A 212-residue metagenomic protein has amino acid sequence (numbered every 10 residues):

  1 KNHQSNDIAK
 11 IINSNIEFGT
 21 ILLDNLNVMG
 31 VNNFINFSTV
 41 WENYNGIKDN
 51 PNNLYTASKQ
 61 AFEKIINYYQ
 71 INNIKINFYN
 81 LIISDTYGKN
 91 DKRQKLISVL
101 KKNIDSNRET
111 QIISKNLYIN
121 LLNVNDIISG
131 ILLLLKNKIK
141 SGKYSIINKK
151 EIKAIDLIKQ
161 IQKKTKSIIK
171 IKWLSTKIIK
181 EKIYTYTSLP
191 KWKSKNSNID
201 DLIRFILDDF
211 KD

Functional and structural regions predicted by a protein language model:
K1-S14, E42-G46: NAD(P)H-binding glycine-rich loop region in Rossmannoid oxidoreductase-like domains and their noncatalytic homologs
N15, Y55-K59: Active-site YXXXK catalytic motif of short-chain dehydrogenase/reductase
G19-T20, E63, I131: Conserved internal alpha-helix within the Rossmann fold of NAD(P)-dependent oxidoreductases
T20-Y55: Conserved Rossmann-fold NAD(P)-dependent oxidoreductase catalytic core, especially the SDR/UDP-sugar
I35-T39, I82-S84, I147: Active-site beta-alpha turn of Rossmann-fold NAD(P)-dependent dehydrogenases/reductases
N52-T56, N116-I119: Catalytic tyrosine of NAD(P)H-dependent dehydrogenase/reductases that use a Tyr as the general acid/base
K64-I119, V124-I128, Q160-I161: NAD(P)-dependent short-chain dehydrogenase/reductase
I104-R108, I112-D212: C-terminal substrate-binding subdomain of Rossmann-fold SDR/epimerase-dehydratase oxidoreductases
